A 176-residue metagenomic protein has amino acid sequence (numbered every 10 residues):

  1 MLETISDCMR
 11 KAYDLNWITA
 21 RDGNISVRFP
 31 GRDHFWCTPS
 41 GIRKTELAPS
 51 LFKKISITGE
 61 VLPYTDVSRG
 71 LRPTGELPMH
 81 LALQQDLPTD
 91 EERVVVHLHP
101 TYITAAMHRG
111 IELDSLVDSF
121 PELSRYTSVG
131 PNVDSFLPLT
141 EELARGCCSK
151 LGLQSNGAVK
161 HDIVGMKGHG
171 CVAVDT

Functional and structural regions predicted by a protein language model:
M1-T176: Glycine-rich flexible loops
